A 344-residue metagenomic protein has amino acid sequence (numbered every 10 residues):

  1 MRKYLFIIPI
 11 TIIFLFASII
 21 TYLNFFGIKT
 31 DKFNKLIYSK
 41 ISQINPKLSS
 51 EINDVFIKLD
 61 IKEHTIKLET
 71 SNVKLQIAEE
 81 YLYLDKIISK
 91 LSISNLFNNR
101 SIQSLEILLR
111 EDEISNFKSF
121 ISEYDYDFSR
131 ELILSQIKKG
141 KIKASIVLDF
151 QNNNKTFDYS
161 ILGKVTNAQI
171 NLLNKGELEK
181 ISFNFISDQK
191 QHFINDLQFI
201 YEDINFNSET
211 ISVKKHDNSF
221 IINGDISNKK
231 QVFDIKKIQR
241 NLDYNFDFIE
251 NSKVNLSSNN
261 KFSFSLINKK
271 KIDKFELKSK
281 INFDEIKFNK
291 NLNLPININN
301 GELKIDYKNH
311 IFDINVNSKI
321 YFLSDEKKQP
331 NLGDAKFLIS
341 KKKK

Functional and structural regions predicted by a protein language model:
F6-T21: Hydrophobic membrane-insertion alpha-helices, especially the h-region of bacterial N-terminal signal peptides
S18-S119, L132-Q151, H192: Terminal hydrophobic membrane-targeting helix
I37, I41, I87, E106-N171 (+4 more regions): Extended amphipathic, helix-rich lipid-handling scaffolds
S71-V73, A168, L197: Hydrophobic adenine-recognition pocket in adenosine-nucleotide-binding enzymes
L75-Y81, N171-L173, N291: Short, cysteine-centered beta-strand-loop-beta hairpins and adjacent loop/turn segments enriched in charged/polar
L178-K180: Extended beta-solenoid/beta-helix repeat architectures
